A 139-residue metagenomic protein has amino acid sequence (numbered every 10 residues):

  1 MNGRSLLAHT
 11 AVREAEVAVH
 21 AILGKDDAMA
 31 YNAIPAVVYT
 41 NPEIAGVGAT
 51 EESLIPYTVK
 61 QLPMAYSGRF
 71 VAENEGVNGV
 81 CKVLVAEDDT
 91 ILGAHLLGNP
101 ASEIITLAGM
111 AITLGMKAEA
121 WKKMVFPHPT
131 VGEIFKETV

Functional and structural regions predicted by a protein language model:
M1-S5, D88-I91: Short FAD-binding loop at a beta-strand-to-alpha-helix junction that anchors the flavin cofactor in diverse
S5-H9, G48-A49: Active-site metal-coordination segments of metallo-dependent hydrolases
H9-N32, L114-G115: Internal hydrophobic alpha-helix adjacent to the cofactor/substrate pocket in enzyme cavities
L23, A28, Y39-T50, I55-V139: Flexible, glycine-rich terminal cap/loop adjacent to redox cofactors in electron-transfer oxidoreductases
A33-V38: Helix-loop-beta segment of a Rossmann-like dinucleotide-binding subdomain
